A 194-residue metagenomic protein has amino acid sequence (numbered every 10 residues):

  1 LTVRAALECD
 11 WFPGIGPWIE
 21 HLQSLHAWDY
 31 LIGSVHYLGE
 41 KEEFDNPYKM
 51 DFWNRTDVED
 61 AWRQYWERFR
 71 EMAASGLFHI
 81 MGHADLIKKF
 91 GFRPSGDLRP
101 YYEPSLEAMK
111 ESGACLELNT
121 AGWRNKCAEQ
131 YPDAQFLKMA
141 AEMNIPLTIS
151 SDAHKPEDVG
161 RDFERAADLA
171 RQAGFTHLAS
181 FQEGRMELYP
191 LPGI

Functional and structural regions predicted by a protein language model:
L1-S112, I194: Extended substrate/RNA-proximal surfaces in nucleic-acid metabolism proteins
R93-I194: Charged catalytic cores and adjacent phosphate/nucleic-acid-binding surfaces used for phosphate/nucleic-acid chemistry
